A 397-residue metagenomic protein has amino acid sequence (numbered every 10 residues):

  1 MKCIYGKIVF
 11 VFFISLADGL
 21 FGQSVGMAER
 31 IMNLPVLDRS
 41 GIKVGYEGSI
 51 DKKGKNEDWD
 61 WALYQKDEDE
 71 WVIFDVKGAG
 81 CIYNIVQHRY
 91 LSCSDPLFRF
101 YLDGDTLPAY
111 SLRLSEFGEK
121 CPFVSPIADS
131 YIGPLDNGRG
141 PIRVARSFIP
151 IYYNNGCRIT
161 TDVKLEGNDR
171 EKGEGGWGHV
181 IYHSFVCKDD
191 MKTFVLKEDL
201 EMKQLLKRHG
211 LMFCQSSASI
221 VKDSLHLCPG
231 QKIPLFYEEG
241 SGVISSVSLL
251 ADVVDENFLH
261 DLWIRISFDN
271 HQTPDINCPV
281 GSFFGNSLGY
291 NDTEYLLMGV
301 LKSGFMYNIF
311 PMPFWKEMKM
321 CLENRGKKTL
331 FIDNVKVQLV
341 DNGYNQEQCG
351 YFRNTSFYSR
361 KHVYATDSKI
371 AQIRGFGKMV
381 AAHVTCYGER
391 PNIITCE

Functional and structural regions predicted by a protein language model:
M1-Q23: Bacterial Sec-dependent N-terminal signal peptides
F21-E397: Beta-strand-centric surfaces of beta-sandwich/beta-rich domains
